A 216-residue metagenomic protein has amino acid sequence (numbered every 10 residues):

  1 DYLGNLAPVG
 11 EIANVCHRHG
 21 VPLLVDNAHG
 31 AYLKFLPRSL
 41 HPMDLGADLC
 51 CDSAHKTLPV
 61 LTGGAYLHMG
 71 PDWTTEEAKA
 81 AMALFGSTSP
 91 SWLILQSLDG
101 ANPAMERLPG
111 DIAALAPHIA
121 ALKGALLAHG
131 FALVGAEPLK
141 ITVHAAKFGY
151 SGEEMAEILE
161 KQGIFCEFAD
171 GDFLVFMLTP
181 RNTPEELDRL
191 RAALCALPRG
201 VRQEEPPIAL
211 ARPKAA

Functional and structural regions predicted by a protein language model:
D1-A132, A145: Conserved PLP-enzyme active-site core in the AAT-like
G124-A216: Conserved C-terminal alpha-helix-loop-beta "cap" of PLP-dependent enzymes that closes/shapes the active-site mouth
